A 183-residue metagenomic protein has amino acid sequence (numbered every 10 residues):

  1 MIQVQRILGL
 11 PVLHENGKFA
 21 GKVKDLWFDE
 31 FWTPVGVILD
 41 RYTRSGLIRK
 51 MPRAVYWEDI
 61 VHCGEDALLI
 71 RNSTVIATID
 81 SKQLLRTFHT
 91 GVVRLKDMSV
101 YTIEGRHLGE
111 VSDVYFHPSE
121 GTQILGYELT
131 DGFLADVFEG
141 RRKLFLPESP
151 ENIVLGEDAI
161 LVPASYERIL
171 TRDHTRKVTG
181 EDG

Functional and structural regions predicted by a protein language model:
M1-G183: Peripheral interaction segments used for macromolecular assembly
